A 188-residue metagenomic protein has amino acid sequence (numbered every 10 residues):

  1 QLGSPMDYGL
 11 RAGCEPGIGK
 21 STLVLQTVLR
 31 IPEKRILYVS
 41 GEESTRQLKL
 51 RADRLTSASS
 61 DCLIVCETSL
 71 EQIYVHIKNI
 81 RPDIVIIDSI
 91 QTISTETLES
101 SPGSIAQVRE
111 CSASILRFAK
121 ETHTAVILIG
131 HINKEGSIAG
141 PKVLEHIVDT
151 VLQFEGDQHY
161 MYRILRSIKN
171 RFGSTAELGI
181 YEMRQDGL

Functional and structural regions predicted by a protein language model:
Q1-L55, Y74: The Walker A/P-loop phosphate-binding site
R35, S60-D61, R81-I84, E121-I127: Loop/turn-to-beta-strand initiation segments
E42, S89, I129-N133, D157 (+1 more regions): A short beta-strand-to-loop transition that corresponds to the Sensor-1 phosphate-sensing loop of AAA+ P-loop ATPases
A52, S137-I147: Short regulatory helix/loop adjacent to the ATP-binding pocket of P-loop NTPases
A52-N79: Short glycine-rich substrate-engagement loop in P-loop NTPases that contacts/grips substrate
S59-E67, S94-R109: Flexible beta-alpha connector loops of hexameric P-loop NTPases
K78-I80, Q91, I147, G156-L188: Conserved P-loop NTPase
A106-I127, H131, I147-Q158: Substrate-engagement module of ASCE P-loop NTPases
